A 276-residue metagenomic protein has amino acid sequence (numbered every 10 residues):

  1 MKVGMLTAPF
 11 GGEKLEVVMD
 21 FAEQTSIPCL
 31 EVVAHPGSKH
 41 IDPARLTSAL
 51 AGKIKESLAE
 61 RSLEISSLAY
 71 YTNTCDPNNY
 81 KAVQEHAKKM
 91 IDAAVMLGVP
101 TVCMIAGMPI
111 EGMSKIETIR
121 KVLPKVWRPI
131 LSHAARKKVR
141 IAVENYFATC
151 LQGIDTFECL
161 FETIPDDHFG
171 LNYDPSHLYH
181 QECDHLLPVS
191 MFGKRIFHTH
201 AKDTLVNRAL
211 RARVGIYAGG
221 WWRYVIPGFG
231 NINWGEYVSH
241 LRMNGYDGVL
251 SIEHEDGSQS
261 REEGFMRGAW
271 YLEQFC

Functional and structural regions predicted by a protein language model:
M1-G12: Boundary/entry segment of secreted carbohydrate-active catalytic domains
K2-V3, M19, C29-P36, R128-N231 (+1 more regions): Acidic/histidine-rich catalytic cores of soluble enzymes
M5, A22, L30, L58 (+7 more regions): Conserved, mostly hydrophobic/aromatic
F10, S251-R261: A short, acidic, flexible beta-alpha connecting loop/helix-capping segment that sits on the rim of active
E16-E23, G52, S57-E60, T74-L171 (+2 more regions): Active-site acidic/histidine proton-transfer and metal-coordination neighborhood in alpha/beta enzyme cores
E31-V32, I65-Y70, P100-G107, I141-E144 (+1 more regions): Short beta-strand segments at enzyme active-site cores
V32-K55, G107-G112: Glycine-rich, proline-tolerant flexible connector loops at the mouths of alpha/beta enzymes
R261-C276: C-terminal helical cap(s) of enzyme catalytic domains, especially alpha/beta-barrels
